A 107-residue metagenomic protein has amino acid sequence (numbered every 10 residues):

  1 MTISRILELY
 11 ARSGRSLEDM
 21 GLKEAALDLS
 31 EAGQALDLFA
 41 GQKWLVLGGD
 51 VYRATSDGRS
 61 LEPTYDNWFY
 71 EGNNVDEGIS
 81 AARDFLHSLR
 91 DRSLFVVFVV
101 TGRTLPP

Functional and structural regions predicted by a protein language model:
M1-A26: Long, contiguous N-terminal structural blocks used for assembly/anchoring
I3, L29-A32, I79: Short amphipathic alpha-helical segments that mediate assembly, nucleic-acid/protein binding, or membrane association
R5-I6, R15, L47-Y52, L94: N-terminal targeting/docking segments
S13, Q42, S88-R92: Surface-exposed polar/charged interaction patches
L27-R59: Short, well-structured hydrophobic secondary-structure segments
G48-E77: Acidic, low-complexity, intrinsically disordered interaction modules
D76-P107: Amphipathic alpha-helical binding modules
